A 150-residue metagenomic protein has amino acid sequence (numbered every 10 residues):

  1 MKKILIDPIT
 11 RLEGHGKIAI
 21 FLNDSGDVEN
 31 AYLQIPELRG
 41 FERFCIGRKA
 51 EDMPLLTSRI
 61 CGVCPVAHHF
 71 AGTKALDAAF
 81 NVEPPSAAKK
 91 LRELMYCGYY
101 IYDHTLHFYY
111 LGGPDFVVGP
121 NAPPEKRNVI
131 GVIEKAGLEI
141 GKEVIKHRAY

Functional and structural regions predicted by a protein language model:
M1-Y150: Catalytic cofactor-binding cores of redox enzymes
